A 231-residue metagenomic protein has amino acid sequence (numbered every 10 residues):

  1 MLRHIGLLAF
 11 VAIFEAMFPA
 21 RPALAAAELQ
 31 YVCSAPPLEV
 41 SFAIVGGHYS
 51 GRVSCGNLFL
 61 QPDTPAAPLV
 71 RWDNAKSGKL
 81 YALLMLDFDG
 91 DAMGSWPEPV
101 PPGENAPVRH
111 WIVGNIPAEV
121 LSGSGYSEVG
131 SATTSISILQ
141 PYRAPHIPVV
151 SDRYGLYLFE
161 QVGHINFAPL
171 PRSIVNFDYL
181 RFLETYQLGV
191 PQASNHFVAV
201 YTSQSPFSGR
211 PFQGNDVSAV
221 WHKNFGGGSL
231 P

Functional and structural regions predicted by a protein language model:
M1-F10: Classical eukaryotic N-terminal signal peptides for Sec-dependent ER targeting/secretion, especially the positively
E15-P231: N-terminus-centered regions that define maturation/targeting leaders and the start of the first functional domain
